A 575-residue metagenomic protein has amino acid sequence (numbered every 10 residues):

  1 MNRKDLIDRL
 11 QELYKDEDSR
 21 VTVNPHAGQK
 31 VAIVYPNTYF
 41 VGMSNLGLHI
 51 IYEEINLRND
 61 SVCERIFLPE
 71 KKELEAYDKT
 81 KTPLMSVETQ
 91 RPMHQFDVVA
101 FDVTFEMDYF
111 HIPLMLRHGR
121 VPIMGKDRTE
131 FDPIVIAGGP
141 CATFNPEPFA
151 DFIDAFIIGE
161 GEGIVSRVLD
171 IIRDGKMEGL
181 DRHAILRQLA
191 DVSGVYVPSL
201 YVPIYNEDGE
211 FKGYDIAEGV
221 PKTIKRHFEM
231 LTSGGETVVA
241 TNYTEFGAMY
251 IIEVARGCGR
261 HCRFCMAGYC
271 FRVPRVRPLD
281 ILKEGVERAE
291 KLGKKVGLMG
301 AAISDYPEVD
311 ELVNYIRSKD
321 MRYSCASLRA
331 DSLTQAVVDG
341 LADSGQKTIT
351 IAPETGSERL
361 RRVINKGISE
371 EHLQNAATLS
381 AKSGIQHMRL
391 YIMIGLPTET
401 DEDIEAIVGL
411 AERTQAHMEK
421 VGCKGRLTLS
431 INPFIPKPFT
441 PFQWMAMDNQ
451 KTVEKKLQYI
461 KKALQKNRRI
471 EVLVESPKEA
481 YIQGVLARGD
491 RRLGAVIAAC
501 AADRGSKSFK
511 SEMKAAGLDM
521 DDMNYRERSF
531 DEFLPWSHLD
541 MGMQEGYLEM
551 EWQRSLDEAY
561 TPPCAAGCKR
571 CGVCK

Functional and structural regions predicted by a protein language model:
N2-P25, I33, A463-K575: Radical SAM enzyme core and accessory elements
R3-A32, Y39-F40, P198, I204-I251 (+1 more regions): N-terminal [4Fe-4S]-dependent radical SAM core
I33-N37, I55, V238-M266, K347 (+1 more regions): N-terminal pre-triad scaffold of radical SAM enzymes
I33-T38, E284-R389, M393-R426: Conserved SAM/AdoMet-binding glycine-rich loop
D60-K72: A short beta-strand-loop structural module common to alpha/beta enzyme folds
P69-Y214, P441-D490, I497-G505: Glycine-rich beta-alpha loop elements in corrinoid/cobalamin-binding modules across cobalamin-dependent enzymes
K71-K72, V202-N206, P307, A336-V337 (+7 more regions): Flexible glycine/acidic-rich beta-alpha junction loops that bind and position SAM and/or redox cofactors in anaerobic
E253-Y269, P562-K575: Local cysteine-cluster metal-coordination motifs and their immediate loop/turn environment, predominantly Fe-S cluster
